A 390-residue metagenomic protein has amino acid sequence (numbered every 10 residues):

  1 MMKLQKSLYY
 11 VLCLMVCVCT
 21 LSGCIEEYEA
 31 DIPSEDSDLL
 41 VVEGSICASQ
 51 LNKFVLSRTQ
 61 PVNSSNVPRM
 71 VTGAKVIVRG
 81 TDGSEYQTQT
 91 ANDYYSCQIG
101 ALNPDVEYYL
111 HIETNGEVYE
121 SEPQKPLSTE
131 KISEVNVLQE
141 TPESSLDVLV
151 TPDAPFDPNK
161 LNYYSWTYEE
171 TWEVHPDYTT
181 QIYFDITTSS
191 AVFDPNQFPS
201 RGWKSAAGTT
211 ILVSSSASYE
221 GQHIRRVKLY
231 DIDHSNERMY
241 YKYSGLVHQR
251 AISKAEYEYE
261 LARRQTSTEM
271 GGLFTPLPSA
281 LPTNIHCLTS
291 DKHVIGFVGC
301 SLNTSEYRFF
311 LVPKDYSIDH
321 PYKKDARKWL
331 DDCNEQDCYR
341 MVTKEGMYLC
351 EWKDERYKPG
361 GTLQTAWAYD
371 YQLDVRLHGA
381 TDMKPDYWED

Functional and structural regions predicted by a protein language model:
M2-L12: Bacterial N-terminal signal peptides that target proteins for export
T20-G23: C-terminal motif of bacterial Sec signal peptides marking the signal peptidase cleavage site
I25-D390: A sequence/structural signal for flexible, mid-protein segments enriched in small/helix-disrupting residues
